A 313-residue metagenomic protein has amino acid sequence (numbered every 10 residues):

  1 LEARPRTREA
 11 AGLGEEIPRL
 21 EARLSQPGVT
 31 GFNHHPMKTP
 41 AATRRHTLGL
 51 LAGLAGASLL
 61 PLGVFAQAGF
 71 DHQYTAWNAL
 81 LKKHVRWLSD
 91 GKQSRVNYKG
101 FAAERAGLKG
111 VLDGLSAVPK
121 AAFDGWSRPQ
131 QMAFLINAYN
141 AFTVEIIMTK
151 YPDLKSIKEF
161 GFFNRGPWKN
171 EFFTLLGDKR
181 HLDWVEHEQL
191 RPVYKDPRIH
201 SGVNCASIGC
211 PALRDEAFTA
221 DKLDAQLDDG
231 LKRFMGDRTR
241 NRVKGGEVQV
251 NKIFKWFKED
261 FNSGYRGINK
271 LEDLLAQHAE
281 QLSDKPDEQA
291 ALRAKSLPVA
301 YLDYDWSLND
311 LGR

Functional and structural regions predicted by a protein language model:
L1-R6, A11, E16, R23-P27: Intrinsic, low-complexity polybasic segments
G12-G14, G28-G31, G49, G53: Residue-identity detector for glycine
Q26, H34-H35, H46: Low-complexity, intrinsically disordered or signal/transmembrane-proximal segments
G28-G31, T39-A42, L59-A79: C-terminal segment of N-terminal export signals and the immediately downstream linker at the start of the mature
K38-A55: N-terminal secretory signal peptides and thylakoid transit peptides that target proteins across membranes
A68-A122, Q130-A133, V144-R313: Interaction/scaffold regions that mediate signaling and macromolecular assembly across diverse proteins
I136: Surface-exposed, glycine/proline- and aromatic-rich loop segments on solvent-exposed faces across compartments
